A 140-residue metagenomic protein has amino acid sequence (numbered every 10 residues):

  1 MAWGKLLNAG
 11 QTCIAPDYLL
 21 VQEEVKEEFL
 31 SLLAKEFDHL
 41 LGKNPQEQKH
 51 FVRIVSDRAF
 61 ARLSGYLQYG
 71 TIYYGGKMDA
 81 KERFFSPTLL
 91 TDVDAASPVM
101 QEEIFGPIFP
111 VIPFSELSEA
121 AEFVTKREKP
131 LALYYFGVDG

Functional and structural regions predicted by a protein language model:
M1-D94, P113-S118, E122-F123: ALDH superfamily catalytic-core signature
F84-G140: Conserved C-terminal structural/oligomerization subdomain of aldehyde/semialdehyde dehydrogenase
